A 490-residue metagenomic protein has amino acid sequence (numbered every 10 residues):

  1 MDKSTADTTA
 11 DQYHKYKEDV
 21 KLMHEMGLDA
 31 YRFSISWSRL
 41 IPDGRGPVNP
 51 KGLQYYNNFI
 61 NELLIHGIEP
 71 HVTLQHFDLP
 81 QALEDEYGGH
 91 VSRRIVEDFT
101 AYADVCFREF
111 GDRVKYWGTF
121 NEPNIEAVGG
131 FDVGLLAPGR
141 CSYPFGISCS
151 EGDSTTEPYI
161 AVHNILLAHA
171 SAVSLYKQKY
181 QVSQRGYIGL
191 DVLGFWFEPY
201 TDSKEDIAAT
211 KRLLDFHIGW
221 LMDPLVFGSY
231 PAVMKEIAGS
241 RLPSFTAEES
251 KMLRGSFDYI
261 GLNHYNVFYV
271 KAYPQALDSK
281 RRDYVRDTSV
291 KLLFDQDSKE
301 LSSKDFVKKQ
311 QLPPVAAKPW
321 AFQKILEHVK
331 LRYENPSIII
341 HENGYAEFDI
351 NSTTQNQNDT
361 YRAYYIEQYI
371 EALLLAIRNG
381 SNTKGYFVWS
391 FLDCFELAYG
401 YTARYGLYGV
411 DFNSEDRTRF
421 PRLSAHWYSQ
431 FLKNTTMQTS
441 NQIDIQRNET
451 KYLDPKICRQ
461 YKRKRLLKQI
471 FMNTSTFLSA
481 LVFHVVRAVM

Functional and structural regions predicted by a protein language model:
M1-N49, L53, F59-H66: N-terminal structural segment of carbohydrate-active enzymes
H24-E25, D43-R45, L53-R465: Active-site region of glycoside hydrolase catalytic domains
R463-N473: Extracellular juxtamembrane-to-transmembrane boundary of type I single-pass membrane glycoproteins
N473-R487: Cleavable C-terminal sorting propeptides in eukaryotic secreted/cell-surface proteins
